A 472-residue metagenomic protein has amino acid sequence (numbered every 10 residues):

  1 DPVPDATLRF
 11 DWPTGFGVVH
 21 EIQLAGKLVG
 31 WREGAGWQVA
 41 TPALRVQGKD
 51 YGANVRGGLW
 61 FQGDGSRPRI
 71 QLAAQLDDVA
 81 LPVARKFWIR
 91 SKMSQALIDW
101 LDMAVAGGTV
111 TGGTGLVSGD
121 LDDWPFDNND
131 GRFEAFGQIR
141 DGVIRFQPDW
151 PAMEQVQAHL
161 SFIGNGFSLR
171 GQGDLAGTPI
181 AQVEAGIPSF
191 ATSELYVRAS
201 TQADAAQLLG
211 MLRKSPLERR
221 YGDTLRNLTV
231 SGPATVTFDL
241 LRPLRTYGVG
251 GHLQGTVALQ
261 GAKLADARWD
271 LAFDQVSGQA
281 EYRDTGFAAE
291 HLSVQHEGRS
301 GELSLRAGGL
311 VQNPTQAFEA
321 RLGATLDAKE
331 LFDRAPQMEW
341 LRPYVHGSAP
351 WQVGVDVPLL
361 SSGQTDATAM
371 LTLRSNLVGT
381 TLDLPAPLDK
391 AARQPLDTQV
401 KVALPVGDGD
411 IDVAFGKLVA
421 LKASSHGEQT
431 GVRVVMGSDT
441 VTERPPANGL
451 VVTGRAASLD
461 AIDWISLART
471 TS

Functional and structural regions predicted by a protein language model:
D1-V46, Q71-I144, F190-A265, G308-D366 (+3 more regions): Extended amphipathic, helix-rich lipid-handling scaffolds
V19-A25, G52-R56, R69-Q71, M153-Q157 (+6 more regions): Transmembrane beta-barrel architecture of outer membranes
V19-E21, V110, E134, L160-F162 (+5 more regions): Extended non-catalytic domains of envelope/secretory-pathway proteins
A25-V29, R56-G58, T114, Q157-H159 (+6 more regions): Short, surface-exposed charged micro-motifs
V39-T41, G52-R56, G112, S168-R170 (+4 more regions): Hydrophobic residues on conserved beta-strands that form the core of alpha/beta folds
G48-D50, G164, G298: Internal alpha-helical scaffold/solenoid segments in large eukaryotic proteins
D130-R132, M153-Q155, A176, D274 (+1 more regions): Short "repeat-start/strand-capping" segments in structured domains, especially the N-termini of parallel beta-helix
L169-L175, I180-V183, F287-A307: A generic structured-segment signal
